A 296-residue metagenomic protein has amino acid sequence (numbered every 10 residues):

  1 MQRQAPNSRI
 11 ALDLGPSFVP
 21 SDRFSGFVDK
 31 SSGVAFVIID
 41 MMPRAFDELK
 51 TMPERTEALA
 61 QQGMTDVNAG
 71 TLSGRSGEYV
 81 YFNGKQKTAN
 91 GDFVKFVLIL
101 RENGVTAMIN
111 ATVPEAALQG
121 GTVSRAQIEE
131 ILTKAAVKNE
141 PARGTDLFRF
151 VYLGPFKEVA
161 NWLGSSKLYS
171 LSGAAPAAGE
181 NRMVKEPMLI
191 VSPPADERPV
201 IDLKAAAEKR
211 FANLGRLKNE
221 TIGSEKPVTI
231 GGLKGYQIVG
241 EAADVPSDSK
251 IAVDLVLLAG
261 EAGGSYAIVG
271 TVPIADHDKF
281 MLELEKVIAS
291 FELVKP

Functional and structural regions predicted by a protein language model:
M1-N7, E140-G144: Short acidic/polar N-terminal linker immediately downstream of export determinants
Q4-E54, K85-K87, G91-D92, V151-A212 (+2 more regions): Secretory pathway targeting signatures of secreted, lumenal, and periplasmic proteins
D13-V19, S31-G33, R75, L100-M108 (+2 more regions): Short, solvent-exposed coil/turn segments at beta-strand boundaries
L14-P20, I109-A160, S265-P296: Surface-exposed amphipathic alpha-helical segments
F36-I38, V80-F82, L98-I99, A107-I109 (+5 more regions): Hydrophobic beta-strand residues in large extracellular and virion-surface proteins
P53-E57, E285: Short intrinsically disordered coil segments
T56-N103, K204-G260: Signature of long, low-cysteine stretches enriched in small and polar/charged residues
G77-E78, K85-A89, P114-A126, A177-R182: Intrinsically disordered, low-complexity coil segments
